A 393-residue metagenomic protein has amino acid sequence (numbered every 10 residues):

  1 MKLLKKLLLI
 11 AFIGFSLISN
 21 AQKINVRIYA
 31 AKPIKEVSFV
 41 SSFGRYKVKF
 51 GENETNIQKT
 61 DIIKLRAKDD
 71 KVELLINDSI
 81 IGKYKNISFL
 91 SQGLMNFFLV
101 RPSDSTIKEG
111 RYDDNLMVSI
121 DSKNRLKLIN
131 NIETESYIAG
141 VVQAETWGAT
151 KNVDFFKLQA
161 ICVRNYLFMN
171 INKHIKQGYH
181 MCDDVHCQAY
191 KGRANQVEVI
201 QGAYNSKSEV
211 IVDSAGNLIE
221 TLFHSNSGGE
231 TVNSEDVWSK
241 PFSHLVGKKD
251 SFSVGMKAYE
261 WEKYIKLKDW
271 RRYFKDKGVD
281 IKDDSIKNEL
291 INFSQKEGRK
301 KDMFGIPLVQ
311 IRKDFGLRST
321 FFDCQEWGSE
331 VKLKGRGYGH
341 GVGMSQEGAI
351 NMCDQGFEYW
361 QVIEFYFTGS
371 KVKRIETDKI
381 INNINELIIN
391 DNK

Functional and structural regions predicted by a protein language model:
L4-L9, L17-K393: Conserved, single-site charged/polar hotspot
